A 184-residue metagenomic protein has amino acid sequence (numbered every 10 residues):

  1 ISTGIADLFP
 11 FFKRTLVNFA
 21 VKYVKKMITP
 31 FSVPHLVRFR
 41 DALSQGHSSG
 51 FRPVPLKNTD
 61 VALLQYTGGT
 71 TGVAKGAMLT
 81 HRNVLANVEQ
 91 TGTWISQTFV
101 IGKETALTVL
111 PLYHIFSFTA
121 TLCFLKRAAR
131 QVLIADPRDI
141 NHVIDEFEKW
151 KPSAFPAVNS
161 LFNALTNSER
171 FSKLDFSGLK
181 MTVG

Functional and structural regions predicted by a protein language model:
I1-N58: ANL superfamily adenylate-forming
S2, H35-F39, G76, A106 (+1 more regions): Conserved beta-strand scaffold positions in the cores of enzyme catalytic domains, especially in NTP/NDP-utilizing
S2-F11, L110, P152-G184: Adenylate-forming
G46-T59, L64-L107, T119, A128-A129 (+1 more regions): Conserved adenylate-forming
V61, R82, P137, N159-S160: Alpha-helix N-cap/helix-start capping motif
V61, T67-T70, A106, L112 (+3 more regions): Conserved S/T- and glycine-rich ATP-binding loop of Class I adenylate-forming
L85-T105, I115-S153, N163, N167-S168: Conserved AMP-binding/adenylation subdomain of ANL enzymes
